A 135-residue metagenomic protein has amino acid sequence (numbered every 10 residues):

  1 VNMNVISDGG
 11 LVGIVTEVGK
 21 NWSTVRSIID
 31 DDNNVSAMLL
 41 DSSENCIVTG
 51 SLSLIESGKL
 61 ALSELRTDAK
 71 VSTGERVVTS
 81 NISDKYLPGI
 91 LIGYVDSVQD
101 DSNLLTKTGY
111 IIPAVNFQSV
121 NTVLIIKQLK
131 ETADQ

Functional and structural regions predicted by a protein language model:
V1-Q135: A secondary-structure micro-motif
